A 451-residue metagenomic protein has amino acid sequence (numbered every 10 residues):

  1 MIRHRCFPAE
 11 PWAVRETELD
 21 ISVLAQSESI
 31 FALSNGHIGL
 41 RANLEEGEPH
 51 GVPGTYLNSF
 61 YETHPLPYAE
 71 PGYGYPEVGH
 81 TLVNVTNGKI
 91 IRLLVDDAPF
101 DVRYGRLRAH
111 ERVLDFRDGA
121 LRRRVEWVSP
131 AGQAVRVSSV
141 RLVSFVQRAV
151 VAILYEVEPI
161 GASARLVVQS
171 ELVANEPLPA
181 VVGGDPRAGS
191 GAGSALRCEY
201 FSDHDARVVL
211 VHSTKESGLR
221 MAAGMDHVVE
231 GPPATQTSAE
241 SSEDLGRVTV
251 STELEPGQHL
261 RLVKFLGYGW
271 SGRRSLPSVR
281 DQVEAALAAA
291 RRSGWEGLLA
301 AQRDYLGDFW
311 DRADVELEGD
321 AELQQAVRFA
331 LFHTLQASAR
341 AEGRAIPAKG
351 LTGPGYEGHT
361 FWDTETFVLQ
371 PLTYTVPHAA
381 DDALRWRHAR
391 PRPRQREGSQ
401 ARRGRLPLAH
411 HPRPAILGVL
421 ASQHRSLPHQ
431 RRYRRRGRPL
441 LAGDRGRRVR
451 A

Functional and structural regions predicted by a protein language model:
M1-Y356: Acidic/polar, glycine-enriched structural segments that form the non-catalytic walls/loops of the carbohydrate-binding
T86, V150, L245, W362 (+2 more regions): Short, solvent-exposed loop/turn segments at the edges of secondary structure
G88-R92, P99-G105, D320-F329, E365-L408: Carboxylate/His-rich catalytic cores and anion/metal-binding grooves
E156, R328-L335, P354-G358, W362-T373 (+1 more regions): Contiguous, well-ordered alpha-helical segments that form the cores/surfaces of helical PPI scaffolds
A321, G358, L420-H424: Short, solvent-exposed segments of well-ordered alpha helices
S338-T352, H378-A451: Helix-terminus loop motifs that line ligand-binding clefts
